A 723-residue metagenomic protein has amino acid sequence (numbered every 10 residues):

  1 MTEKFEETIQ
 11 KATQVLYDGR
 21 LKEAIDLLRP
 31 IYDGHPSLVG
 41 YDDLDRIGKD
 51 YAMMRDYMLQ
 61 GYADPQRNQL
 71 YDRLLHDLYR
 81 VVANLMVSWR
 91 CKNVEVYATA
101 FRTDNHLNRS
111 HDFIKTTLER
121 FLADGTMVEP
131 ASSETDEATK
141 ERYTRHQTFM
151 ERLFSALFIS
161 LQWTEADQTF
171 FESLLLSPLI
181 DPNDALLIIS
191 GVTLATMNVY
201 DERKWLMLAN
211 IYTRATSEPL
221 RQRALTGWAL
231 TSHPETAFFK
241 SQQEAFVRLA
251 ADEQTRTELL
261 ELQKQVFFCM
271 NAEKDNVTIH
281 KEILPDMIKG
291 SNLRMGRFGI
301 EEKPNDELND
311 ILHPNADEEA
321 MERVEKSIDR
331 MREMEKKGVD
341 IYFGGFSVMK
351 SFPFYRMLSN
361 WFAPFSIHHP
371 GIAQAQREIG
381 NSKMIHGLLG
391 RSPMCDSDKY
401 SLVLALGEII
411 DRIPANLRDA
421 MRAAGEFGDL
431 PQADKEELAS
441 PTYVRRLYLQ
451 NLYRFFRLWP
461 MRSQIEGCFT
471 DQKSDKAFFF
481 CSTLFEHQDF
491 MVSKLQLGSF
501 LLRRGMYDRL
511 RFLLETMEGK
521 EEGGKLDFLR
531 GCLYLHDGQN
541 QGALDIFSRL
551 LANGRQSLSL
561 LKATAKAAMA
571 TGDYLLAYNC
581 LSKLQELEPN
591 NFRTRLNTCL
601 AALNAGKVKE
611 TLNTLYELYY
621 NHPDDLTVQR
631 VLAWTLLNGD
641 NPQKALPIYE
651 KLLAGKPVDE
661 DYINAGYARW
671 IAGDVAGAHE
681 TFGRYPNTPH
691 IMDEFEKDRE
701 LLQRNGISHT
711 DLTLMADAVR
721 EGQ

Functional and structural regions predicted by a protein language model:
T2-Y62, E258-L260, K264, M270-Q432: Non-catalytic protein-protein interaction scaffold segments in large eukaryotic complex-forming proteins
Q10-K11, L27-P30, D43-D50, D77 (+15 more regions): "A position-specific structural signal for the A-helix of alpha-solenoid helical repeats
T13-Y17, P36, A63, T193-Y200 (+7 more regions): Hydrophobic/aromatic side-chain positions at a characteristic register within alpha-helices of tetratricopeptide repeats
L21, I25-R29, L44, W205-L208 (+9 more regions): Inward-facing hydrophobic residues that define packing positions of alpha-helical scaffold repeats
A52-D64, L85-K92, S232-Q243, A250-R256 (+6 more regions): Alpha-helical linker/edge segments of TPR/alpha-solenoid repeat scaffolds and analogous pre-/post-domain helices
F113-A215, T231-A237: Alpha-helical solenoid scaffolds in large eukaryotic transport, assembly, and signaling factors
E137-R142, F149-F158, M491-Q723: Extended amphipathic alpha-helical coiled-coil/heptad-repeat regions
P364-K566: Alpha-solenoid helical-repeat scaffolds
